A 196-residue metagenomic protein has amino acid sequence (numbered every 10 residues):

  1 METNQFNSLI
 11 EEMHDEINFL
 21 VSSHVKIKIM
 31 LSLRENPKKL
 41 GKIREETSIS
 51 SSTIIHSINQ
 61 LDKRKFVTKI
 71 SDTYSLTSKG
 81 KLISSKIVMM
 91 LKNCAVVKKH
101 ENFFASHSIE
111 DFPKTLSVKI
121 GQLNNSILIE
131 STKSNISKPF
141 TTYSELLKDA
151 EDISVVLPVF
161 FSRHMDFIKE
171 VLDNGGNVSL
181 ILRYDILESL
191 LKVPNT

Functional and structural regions predicted by a protein language model:
M1-A95: Basic, Lys/Arg-rich alpha-helical nucleic-acid-recognition elements, primarily the DNA-binding modules of transcription
E16-H24, K28-I29, V97, M165-I186: N-terminal short leaders/motifs
P37, F160, D185: Short, glycine/serine-rich, charged loops/turns that create anion-binding and catalytic segments at active sites
G80-L116: A short, flexible N-terminal coil/short beta segment enriched in small residues
I83, S162, L187-S189: Flexible, glycine-rich phosphate/dinucleotide-binding loops and adjacent beta-alpha linkers at cofactor/substrate
M89, I168-E170, P194-N195: Short, glycine/charged-enriched secondary-structure capping and boundary segments
E101, A105-L182: PLD-like (HKD) phosphodiesterase/transphosphatidyltransferase domain
I186-T196: HKD-type phospholipase D/PLD-like phosphodiesterase module
